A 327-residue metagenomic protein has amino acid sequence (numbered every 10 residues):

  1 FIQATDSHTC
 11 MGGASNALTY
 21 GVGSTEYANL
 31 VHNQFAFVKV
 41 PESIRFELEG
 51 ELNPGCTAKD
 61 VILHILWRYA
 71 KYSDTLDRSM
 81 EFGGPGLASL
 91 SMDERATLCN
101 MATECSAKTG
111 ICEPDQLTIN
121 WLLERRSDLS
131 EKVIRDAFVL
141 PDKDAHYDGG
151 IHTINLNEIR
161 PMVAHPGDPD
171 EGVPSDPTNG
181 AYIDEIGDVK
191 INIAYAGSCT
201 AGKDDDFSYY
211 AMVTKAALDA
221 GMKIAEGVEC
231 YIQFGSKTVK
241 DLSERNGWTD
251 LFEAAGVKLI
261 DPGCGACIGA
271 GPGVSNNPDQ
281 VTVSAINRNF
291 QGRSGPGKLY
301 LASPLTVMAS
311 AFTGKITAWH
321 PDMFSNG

Functional and structural regions predicted by a protein language model:
F1-G327: Fe-S-dependent hydro-lyases/dehydratases of central metabolism
